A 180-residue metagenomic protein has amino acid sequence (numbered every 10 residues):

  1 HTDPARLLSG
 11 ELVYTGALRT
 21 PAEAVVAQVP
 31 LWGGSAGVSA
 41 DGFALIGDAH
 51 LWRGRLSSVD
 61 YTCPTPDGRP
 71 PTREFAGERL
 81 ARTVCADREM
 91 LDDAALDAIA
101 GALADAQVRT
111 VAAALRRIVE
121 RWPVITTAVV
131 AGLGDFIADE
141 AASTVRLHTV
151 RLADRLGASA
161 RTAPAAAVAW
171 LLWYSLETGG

Functional and structural regions predicted by a protein language model:
H1-G180: Helical "lid/coupling" subdomains associated with nucleotide-phosphate turnover
